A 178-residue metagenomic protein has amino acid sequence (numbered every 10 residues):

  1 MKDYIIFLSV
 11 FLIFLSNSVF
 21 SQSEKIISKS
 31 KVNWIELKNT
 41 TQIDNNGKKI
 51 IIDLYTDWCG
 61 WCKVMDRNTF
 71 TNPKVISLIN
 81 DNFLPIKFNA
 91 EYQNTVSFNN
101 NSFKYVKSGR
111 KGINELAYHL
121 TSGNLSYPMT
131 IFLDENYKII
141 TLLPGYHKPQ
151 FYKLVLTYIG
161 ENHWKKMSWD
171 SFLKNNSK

Functional and structural regions predicted by a protein language model:
M1-E24: Bacterial Sec-dependent N-terminal signal peptides
S18-I35, N39, K166-K178: Sec-dependent signal peptide cleavage junction
K31, V75-K111: Thiol-based oxidoreductase modules, predominantly thioredoxin-like and allied folds used for disulfide exchange
K31-I50, I79: A short beta-strand-turn-helix
N45-K63, P85: Short active-site neighborhood of thiol/selenol oxidoreductases, capturing the structured segment around
K63-N80: Typically the conserved alpha-helix immediately C-terminal to a functionally engaged Cys/Sec in thioredoxin-like
H119, S126-L143: A short, hydrophobic beta-strand/beta-hairpin element that forms part of a small beta-sheet core
I139-K178: Thiol-/selenol-based redox modules, centered on thioredoxin-like and closely related oxidoreductase domains
